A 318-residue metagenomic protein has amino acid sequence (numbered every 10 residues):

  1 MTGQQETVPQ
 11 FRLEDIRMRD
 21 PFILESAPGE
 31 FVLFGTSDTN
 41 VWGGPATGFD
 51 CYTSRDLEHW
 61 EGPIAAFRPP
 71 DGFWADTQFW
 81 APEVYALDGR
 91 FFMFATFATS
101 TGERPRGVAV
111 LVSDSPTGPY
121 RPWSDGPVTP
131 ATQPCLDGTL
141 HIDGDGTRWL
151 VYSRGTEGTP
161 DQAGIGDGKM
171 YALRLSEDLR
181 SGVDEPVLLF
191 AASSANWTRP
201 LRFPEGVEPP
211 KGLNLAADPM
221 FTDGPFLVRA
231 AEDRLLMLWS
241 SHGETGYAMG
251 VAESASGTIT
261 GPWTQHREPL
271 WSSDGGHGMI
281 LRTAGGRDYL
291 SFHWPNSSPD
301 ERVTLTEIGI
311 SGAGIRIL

Functional and structural regions predicted by a protein language model:
M1-L318: Carbohydrate-active catalytic/glycan-binding domains of CAZyme proteins, especially the secreted or lumenal ectodomains
